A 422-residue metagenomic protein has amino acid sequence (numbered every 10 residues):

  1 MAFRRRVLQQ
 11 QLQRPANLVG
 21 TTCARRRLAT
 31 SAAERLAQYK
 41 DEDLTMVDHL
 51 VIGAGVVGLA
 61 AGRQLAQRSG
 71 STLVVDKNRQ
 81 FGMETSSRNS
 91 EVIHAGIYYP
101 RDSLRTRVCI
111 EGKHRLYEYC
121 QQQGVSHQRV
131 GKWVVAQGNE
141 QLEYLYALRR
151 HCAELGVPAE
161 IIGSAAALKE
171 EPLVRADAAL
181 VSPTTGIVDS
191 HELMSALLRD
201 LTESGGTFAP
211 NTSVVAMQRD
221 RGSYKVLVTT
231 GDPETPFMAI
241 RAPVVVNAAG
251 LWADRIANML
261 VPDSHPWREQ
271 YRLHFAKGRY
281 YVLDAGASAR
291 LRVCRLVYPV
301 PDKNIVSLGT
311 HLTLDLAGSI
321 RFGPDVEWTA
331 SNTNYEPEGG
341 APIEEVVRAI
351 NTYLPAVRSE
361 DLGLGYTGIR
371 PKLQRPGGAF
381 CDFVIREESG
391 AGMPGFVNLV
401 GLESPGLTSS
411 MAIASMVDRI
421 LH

Functional and structural regions predicted by a protein language model:
L44-V74: N-terminal Rossmann-like FAD-binding beta1-loop-alpha1 element of flavoenzymes
A66-R88: Glycine-rich FAD pyrophosphate-binding loop
G82, D232-R295, E336-G339, D418: Central helical "cap/lid" subdomain
E91-A166, A176, T310: Dinucleotide-binding Rossmann-like beta1-alpha1 core, especially the glycine-rich loop that anchors the ADP
P100-E111, V135-Y144, V181-D200, A209 (+2 more regions): Short beta-strand to alpha-helix junction loop
L180-V244, A248, R255, M411: Helical element adjacent to the flavin cofactor pocket in flavoenzyme catalytic cores
M259, P266-F275, G286-G378: Active-site lid/adjacent beta-loop-alpha segment flanking the redox-cofactor pocket in flavoenzymes
S359-V400, S404-T408: FAD-binding beta-loop-beta segment adjacent to the flavin cofactor pocket
